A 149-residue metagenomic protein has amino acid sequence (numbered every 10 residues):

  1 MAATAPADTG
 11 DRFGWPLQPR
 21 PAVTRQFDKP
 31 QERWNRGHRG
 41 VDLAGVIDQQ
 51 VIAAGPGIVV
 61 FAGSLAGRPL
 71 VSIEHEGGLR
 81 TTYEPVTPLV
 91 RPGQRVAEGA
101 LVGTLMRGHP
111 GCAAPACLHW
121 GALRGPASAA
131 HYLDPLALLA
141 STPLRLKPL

Functional and structural regions predicted by a protein language model:
M1-P6: Secretory targeting and sorting signals
D8-Q18, A22, A44, R91-E98 (+1 more regions): Acidic, glycine-rich catalytic/binding loops that coordinate metals and/or anionic ligands
P19, G37-R39, G55, G67-P69 (+2 more regions): Envelope-exposed proteins and targeting segments
A22-A53: Short glycine/threonine/proline-enriched tight-turn/helix- or strand-capping micro-motif at secondary-structure
V41-A44, L70-E76, G121: Short, acidic/hydrophobic/Gly-rich beta-strand patch recurrent on exposed beta strands that often constitutes part
Q50-V59, V90-R107: Short, well-structured beta-strand-loop connectors
A54-L89: Zn2+-dependent peptidoglycan hydrolase active-site motif and core
V60-S64, P69, A100-L118: Flexible, gly/ser-rich surface segments that form the specificity/activation loops bordering the active-site cleft
